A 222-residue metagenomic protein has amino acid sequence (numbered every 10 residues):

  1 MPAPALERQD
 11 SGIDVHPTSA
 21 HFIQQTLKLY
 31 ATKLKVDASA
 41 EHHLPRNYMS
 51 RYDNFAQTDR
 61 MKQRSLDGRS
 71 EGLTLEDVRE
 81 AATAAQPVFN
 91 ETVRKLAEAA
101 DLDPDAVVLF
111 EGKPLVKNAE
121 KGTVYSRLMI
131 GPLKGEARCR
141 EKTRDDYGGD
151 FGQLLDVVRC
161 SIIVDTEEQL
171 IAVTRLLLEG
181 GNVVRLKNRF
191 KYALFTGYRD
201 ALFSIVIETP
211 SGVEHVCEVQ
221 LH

Functional and structural regions predicted by a protein language model:
M1-L154, I171: Charge-rich, low-complexity segments
T143-H222: Long beta-strand-rich cores associated with HINT superfamily self-processing modules
